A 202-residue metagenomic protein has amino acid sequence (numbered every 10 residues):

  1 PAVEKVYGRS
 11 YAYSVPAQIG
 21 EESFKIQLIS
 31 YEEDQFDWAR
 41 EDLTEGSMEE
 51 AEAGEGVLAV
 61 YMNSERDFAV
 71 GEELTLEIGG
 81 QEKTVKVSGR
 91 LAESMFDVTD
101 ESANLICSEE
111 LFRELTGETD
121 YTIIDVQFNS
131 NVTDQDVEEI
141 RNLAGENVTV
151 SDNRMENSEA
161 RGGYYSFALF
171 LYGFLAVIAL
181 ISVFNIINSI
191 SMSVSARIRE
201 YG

Functional and structural regions predicted by a protein language model:
P1-T119: Short beta-strand boundary microenvironments
A2-V3, L74-E77, R90, E139 (+5 more regions): Generic, well-ordered alpha-helical scaffold segments in large soluble proteins
E93, A176-A179, S189-M192: Conserved helix-loop functional segments at active or binding sites
I123: Long C-terminal interaction/binding lobes of large macromolecular proteins
F128-Y165: A cross-kingdom feature of multi-pass membrane systems that activates on extracytoplasmic/periplasmic
R161-I178: N-terminal membrane-entry
S182-G202: Interfacial "coupling" helices/loops that link adjacent transmembrane helices in transporter permeases
